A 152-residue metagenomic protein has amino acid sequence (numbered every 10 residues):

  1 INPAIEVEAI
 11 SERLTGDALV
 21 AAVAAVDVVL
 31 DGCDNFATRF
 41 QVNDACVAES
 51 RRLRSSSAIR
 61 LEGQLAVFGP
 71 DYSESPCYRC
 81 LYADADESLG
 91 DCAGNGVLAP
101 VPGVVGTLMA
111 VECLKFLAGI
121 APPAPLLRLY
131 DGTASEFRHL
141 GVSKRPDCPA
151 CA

Functional and structural regions predicted by a protein language model:
I1-A4: Short, conserved SAM-binding/catalytic segment of Class I S-adenosyl-L-methionine-dependent methyltransferases
E6, D17-A152: Glycine-rich phosphate/adenylate-binding loop
S11-R13: Conserved acidic residues
